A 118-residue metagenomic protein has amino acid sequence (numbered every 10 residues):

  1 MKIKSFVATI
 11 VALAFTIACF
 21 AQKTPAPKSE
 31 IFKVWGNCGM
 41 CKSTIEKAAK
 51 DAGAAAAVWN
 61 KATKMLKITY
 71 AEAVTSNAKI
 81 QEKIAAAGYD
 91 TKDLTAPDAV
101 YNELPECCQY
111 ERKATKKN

Functional and structural regions predicted by a protein language model:
M1-A26: Bacterial Sec-dependent N-terminal signal peptides
S29-V58: N-terminal targeting signals for Sec/Tat export/insertion, comprising classic cleavable signal peptides
T44-E46, K79-G88: Short amphipathic alpha-helices in soluble, non-transmembrane regions that often serve as interface/regulatory elements
A55-N60, D90-K92: Short, well-structured beta-strand/strand-turn elements
K61-T69, A99-P105: Surface-exposed aromatic
A71-T75: Helix N-cap motif at beta-to-alpha junctions
G88-V100: Conserved short beta-strand edge segments in small beta-sheet-based binding/regulatory domains
N102-N118: Short, low-order "capping/linker" segments at domain edges
